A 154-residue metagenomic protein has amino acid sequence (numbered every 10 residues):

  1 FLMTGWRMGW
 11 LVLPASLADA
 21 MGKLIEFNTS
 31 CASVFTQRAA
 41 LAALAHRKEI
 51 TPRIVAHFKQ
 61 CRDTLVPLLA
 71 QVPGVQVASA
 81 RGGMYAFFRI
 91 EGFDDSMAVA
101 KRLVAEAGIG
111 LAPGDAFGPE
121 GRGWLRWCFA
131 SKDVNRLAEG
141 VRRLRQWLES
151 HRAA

Functional and structural regions predicted by a protein language model:
F1-A154: PLP-dependent class I/II
